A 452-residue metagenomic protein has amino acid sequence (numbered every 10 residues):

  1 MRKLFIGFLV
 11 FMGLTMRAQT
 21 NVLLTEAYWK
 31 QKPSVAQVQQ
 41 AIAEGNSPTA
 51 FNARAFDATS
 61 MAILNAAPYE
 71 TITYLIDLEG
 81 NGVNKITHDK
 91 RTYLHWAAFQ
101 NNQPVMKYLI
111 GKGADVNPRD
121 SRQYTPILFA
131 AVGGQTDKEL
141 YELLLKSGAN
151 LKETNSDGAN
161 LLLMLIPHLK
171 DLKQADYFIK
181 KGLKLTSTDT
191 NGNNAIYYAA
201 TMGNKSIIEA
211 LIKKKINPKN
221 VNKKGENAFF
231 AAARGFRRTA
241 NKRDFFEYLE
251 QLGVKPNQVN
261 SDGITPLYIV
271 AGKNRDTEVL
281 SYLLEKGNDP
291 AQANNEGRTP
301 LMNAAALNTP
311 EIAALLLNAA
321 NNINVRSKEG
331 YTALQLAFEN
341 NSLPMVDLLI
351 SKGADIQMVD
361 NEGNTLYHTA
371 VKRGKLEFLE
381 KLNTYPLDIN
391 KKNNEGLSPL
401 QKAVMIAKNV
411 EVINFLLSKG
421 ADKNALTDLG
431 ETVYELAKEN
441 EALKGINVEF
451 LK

Functional and structural regions predicted by a protein language model:
L4-G13: Sec-dependent N-terminal signal peptides
A18-G80, K85-H88, K438-E439, K452: N-terminal leader/linker segments that initiate helical-solenoid repeat arrays
Q19-P33, Q251-K255, K286-D289, N318-N324 (+4 more regions): Ankyrin-repeat-protein effector appendages
T20-W29, A50-I63, K85-H95, R119-A131 (+9 more regions): Ankyrin-repeat boundary/"N-cap" motif
Q31-P33, M61-P68, W96-N102, F129-D137 (+9 more regions): Ankyrin repeat A-helix N-terminal signature
Q40-S47, T73-N81, K107-D115, E142-N150 (+9 more regions): Ankyrin repeat domain, specifically the short helix-to-loop turn at the C-terminus of the second helix of each repeat
G134-V259, G263-Y268, K273-D276: Solenoidal tandem-repeat scaffolds enriched in leucines and small polar residues
L140, I208, I216-R234, N241-Y331 (+4 more regions): Core solenoid repeat modules with strong leucine/isoleucine-rich periodicity, prominently canonical LRR arrays but also
